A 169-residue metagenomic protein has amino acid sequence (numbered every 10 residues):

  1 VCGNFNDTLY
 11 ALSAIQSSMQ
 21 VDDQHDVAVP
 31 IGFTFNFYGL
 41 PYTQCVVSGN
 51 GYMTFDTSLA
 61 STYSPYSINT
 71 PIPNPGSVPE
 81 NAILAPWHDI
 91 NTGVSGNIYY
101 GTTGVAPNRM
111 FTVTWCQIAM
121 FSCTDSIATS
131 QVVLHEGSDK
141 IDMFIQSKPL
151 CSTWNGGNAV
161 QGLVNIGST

Functional and structural regions predicted by a protein language model:
V1-T169: Extracytoplasmic Ser/Thr/Pro-rich, glycosylation-prone low-complexity segments
